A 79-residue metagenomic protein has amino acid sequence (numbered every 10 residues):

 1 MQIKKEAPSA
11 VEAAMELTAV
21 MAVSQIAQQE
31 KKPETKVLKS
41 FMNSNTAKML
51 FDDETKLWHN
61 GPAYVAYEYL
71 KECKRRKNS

Functional and structural regions predicted by a protein language model:
M1-S79: C-terminal alpha-helical interaction appendages
